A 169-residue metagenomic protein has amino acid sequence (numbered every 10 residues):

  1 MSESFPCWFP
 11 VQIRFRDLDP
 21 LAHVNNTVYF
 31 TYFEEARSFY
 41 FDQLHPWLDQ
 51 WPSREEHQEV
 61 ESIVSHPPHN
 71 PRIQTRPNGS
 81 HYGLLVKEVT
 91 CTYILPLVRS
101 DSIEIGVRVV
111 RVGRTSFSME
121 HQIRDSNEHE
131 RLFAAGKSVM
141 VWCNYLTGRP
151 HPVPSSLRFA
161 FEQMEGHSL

Functional and structural regions predicted by a protein language model:
M1-S102, V110-L169: Terminal targeting signals and extreme-terminal segments of soluble enzymes
